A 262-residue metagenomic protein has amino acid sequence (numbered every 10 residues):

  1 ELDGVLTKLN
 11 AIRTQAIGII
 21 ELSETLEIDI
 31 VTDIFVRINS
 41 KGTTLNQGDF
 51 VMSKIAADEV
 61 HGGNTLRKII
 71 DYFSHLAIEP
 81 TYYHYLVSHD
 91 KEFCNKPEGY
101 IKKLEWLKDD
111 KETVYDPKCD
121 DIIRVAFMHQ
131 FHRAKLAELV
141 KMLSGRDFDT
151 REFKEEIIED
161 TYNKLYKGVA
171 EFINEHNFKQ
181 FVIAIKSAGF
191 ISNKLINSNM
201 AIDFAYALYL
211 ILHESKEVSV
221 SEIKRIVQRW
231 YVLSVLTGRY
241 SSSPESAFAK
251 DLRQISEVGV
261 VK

Functional and structural regions predicted by a protein language model:
E1-T25, D29-T32, I38-K41, L45-G48: Glycine- and hydrophobic-rich flexible loops that cap the catalytic core of alpha/beta enzyme folds
D3, N10, I70-D71, T81-H84: Active-site-proximal loop/hinge segments that shape catalytic or ion-binding/gating pockets
T32-F35, V60, S242: Surface-exposed beta-strand edges and their flanking turn/coil or helix-capping segments
T44-E59, L195: A generic structural motif
D49-V51, H89, F93-V261: A cross-family structural signal marking well-folded subdomains
M52-T81, L233-R239, Q254-S256: Short, conserved secondary-structure transition motifs
